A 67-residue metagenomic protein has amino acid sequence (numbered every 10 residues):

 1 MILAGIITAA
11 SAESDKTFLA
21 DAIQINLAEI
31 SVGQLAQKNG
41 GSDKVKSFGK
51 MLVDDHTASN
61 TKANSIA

Functional and structural regions predicted by a protein language model:
A4-A67: His/Met- and acidic-residue-enriched segments that coordinate or traffic transition-metal cofactors and support
